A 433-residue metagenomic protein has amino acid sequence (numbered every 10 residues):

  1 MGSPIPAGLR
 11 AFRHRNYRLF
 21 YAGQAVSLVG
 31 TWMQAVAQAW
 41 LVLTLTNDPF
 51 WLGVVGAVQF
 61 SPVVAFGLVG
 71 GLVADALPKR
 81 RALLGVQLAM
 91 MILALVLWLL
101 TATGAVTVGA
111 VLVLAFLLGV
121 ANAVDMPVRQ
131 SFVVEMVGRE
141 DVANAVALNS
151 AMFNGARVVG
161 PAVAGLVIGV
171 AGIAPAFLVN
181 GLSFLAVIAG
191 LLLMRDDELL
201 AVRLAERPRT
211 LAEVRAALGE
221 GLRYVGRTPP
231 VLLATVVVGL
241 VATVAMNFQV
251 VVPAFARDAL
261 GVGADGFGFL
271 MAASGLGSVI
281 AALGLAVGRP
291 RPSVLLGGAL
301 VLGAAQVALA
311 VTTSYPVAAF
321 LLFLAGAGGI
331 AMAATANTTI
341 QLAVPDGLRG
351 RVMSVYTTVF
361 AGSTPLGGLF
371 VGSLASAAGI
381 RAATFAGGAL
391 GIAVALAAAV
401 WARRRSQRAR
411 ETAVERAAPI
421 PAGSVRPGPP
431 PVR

Functional and structural regions predicted by a protein language model:
M1-R433: Alpha-helical transmembrane-bundle signature of multi-pass membrane transport and export proteins
